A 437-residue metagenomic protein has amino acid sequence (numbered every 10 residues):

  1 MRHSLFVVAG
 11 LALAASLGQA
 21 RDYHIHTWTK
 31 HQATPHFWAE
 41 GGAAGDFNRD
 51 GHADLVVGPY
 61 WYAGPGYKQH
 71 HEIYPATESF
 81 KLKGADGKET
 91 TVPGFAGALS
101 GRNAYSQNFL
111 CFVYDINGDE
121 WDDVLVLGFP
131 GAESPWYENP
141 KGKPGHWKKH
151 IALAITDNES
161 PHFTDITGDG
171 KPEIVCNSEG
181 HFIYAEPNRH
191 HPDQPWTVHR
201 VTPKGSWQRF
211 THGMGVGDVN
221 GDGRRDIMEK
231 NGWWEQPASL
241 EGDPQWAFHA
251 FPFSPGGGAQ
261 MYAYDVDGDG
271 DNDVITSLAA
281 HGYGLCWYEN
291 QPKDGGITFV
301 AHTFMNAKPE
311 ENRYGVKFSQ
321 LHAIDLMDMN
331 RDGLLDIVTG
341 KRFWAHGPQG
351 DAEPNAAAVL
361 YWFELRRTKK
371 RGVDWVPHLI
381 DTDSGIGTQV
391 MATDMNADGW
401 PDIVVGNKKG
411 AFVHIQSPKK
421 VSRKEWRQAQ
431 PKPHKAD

Functional and structural regions predicted by a protein language model:
S4-S16: Bacterial N-terminal signal peptides
Q19-D437: Beta-propeller-forming repeat regions
